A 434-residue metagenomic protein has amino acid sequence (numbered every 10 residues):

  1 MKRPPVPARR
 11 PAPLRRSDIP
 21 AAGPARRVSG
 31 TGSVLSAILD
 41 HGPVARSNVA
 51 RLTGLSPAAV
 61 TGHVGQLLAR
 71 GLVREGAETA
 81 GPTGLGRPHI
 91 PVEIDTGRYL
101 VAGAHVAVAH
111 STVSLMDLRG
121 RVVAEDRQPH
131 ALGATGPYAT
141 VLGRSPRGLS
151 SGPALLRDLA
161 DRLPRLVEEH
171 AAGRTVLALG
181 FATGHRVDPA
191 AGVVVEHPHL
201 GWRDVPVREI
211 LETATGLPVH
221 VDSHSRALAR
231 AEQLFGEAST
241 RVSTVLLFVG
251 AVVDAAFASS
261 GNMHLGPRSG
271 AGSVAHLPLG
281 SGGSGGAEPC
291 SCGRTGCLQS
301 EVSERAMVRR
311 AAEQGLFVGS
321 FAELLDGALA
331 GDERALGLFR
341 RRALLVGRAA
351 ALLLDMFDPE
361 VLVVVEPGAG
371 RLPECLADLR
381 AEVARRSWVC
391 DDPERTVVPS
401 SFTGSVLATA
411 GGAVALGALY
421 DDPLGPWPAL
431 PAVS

Functional and structural regions predicted by a protein language model:
M1-T175, G286-P289, R294-S434: ATP-binding/phosphotransfer module of carbohydrate and carboxylate kinases, centering on a glycine-rich
L85-P88, P189, S239: A short, glycine/Asx- and small/polar-enriched loop/turn that sits immediately N-terminal to a beta-strand
D117, P189, A258: Short, acidic, Ser/Thr-enriched surface-loop or helix-capping motifs
E125-R127, G136-L155, W202-R203, E209-D326: Glycine/GP-enriched mid-protein hinge/lid loop-to-helix segment characteristic of carbohydrate kinases
V176-V207: Gly/Ser/Thr-rich active-site cleft segment
T183, V249-A251, E366-P367: Short secondary-structure boundary segments
